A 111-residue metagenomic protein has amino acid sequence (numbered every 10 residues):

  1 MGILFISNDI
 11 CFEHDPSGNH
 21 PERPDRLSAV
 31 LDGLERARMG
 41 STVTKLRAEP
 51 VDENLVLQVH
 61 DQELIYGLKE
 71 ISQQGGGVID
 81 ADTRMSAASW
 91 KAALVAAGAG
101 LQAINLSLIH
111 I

Functional and structural regions predicted by a protein language model:
M1-I109: HDAC/HDAC-like amidohydrolase catalytic core signature
